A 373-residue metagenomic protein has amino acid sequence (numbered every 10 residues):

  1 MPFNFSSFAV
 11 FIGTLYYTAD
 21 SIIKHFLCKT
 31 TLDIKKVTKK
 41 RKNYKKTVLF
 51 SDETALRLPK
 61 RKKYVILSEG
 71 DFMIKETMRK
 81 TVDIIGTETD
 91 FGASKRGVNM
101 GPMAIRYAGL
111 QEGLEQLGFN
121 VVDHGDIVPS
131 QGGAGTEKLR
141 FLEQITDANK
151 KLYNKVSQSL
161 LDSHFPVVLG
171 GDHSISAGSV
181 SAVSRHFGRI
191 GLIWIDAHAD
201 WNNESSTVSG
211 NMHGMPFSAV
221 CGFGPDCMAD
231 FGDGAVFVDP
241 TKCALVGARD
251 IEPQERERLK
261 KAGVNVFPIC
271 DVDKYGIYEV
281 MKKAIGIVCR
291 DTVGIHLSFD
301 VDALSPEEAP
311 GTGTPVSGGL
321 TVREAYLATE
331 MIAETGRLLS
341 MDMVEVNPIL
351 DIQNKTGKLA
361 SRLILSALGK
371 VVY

Functional and structural regions predicted by a protein language model:
S7, Y16-Y17, S21-K29, D33-E69: Short, positively charged and aromatic/hydrophobic N-terminal segments
I74-T89, K95-V167, S179, R185-R189 (+2 more regions): Catalytic cores of soluble, metal-dependent hydrolases
D90-G92, Q131, D200-N202, P225 (+2 more regions): Short, acidic Gly/Pro/Ser/Thr-rich loop/turn segments
F165-F231, T335: Active-site histidine-anchored catalytic micro-motif
G170-H173, A248, F299-V301: Short, well-ordered beta-to-alpha junction loops that form the rim of enzyme active sites and present histidine/acidic
W194-A197, C221, K242, G247-D250 (+2 more regions): Short, structured patches in soluble enzyme cores that scaffold and shape functional sites
F223, A229-R256: Phosphate/diphosphate-binding glycine-rich loops and adjacent basic-rich segments that engage nucleotide
